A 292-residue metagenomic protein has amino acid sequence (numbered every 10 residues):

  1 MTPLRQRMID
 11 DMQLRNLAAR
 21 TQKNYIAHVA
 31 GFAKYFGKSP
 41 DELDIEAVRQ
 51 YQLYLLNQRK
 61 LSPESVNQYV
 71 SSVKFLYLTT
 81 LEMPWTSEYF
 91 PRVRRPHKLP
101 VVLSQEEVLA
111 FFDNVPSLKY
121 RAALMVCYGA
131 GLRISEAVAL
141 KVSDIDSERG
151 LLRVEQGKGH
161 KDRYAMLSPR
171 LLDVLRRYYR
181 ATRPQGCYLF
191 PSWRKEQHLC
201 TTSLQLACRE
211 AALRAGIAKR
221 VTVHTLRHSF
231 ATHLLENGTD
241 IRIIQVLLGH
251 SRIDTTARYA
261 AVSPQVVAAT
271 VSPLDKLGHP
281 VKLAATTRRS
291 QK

Functional and structural regions predicted by a protein language model:
M1-K292: Conserved catalytic core of the tyrosine transesterase superfamily
